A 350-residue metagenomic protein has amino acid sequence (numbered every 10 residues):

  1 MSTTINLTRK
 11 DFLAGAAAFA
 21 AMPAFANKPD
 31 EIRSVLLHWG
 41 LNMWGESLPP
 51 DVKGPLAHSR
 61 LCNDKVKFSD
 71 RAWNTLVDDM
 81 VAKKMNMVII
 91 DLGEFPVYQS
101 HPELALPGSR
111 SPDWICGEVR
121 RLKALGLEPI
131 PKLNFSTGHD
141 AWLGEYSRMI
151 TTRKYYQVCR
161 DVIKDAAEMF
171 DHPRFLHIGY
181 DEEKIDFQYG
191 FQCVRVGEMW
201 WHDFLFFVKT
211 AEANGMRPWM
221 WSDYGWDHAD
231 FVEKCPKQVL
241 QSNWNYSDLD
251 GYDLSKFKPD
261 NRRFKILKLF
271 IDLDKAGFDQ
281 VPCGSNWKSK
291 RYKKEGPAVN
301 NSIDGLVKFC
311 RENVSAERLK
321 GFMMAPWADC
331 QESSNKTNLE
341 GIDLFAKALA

Functional and structural regions predicted by a protein language model:
I5, D11-A26: N-terminal export signals
R9-K10, I89: Short, cationic motifs built from Arg/Lys/His that form the positively charged side of catalytic pockets
N27-E31: N-terminal amphipathic alpha-helix/helix-capping segment at the start of soluble metabolic enzymes
L36-L240, N245, W287-S289: Aromatic-lined carbohydrate-binding surfaces of glycoside hydrolases
S69, W73, S111-I115, Y155-R160 (+4 more regions): Well-ordered, non-membrane alpha-helical segments in soluble/globular domains
P129, P218, Q280, L319-K320: Hydrophobic anchor at the start of a short beta-strand that flanks the dinucleotide cofactor-binding loop
D230-P236, S242-N286: Glycoside hydrolase catalytic-domain groove-lining segments
P282-Y292, P297-A350: Substrate-binding cleft of secreted/luminal carbohydrate-active enzymes
